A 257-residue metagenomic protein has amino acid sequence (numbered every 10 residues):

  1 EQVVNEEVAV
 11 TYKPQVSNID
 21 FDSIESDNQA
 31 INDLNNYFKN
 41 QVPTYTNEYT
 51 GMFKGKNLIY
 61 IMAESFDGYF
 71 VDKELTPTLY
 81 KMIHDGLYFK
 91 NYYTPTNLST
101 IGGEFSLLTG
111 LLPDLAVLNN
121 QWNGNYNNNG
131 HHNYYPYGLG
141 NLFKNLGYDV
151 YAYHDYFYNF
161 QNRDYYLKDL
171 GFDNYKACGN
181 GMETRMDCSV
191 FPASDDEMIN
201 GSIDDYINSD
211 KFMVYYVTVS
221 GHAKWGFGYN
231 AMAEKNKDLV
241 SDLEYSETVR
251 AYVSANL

Functional and structural regions predicted by a protein language model:
E1-K13: Transmembrane and membrane-interface helices of multi-pass, inner-membrane envelope-modifying transferases
Q15-S26: Helix-enriched interaction subdomains in cytosolic or periplasmic regions, typified by TIR/SEFIR signaling/NADase cores
I24-L257: Solvent-exposed soluble domains appended to multi-pass membrane proteins
